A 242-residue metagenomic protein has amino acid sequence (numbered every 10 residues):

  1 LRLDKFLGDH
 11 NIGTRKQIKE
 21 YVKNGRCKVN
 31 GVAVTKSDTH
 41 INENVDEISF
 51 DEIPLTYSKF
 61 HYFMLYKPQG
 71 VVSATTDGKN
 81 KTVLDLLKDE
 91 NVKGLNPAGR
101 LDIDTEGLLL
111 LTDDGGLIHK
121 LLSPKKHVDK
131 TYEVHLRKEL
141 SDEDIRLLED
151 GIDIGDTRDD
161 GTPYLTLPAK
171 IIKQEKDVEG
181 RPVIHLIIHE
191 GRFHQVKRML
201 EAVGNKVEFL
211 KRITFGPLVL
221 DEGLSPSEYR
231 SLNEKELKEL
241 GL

Functional and structural regions predicted by a protein language model:
L1-L242: Basic, flexible Lys/Arg- and Gly-enriched helix-loop patches that mediate nucleic-acid binding at interfaces with rRNA
